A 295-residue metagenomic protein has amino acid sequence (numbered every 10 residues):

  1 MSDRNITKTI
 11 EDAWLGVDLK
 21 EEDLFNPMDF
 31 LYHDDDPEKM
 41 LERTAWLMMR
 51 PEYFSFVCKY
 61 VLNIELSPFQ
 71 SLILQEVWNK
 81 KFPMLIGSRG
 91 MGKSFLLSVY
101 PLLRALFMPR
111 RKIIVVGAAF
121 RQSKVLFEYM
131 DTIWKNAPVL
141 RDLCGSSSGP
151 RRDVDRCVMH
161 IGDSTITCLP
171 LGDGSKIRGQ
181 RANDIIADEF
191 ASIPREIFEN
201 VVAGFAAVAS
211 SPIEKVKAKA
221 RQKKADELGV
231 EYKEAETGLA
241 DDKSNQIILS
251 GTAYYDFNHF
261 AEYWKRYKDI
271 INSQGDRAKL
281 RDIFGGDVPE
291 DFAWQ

Functional and structural regions predicted by a protein language model:
S2-Q295: Phosphate/NTP-binding elements of NTP-utilizing enzymes
